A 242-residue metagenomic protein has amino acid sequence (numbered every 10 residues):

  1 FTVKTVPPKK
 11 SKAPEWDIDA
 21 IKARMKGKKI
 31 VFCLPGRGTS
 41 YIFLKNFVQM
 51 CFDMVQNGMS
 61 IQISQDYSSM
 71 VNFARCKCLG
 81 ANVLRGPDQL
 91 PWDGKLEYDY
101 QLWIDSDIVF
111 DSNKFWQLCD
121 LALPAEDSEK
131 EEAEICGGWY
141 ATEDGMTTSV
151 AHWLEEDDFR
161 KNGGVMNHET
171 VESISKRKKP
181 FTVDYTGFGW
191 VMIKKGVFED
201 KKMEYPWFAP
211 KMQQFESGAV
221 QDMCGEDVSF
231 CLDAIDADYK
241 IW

Functional and structural regions predicted by a protein language model:
F1-S69, F73: N-proximal low-complexity "stem/linker" segments adjacent to membrane-targeting elements
N46-Q49, K77, Q117, S229: Alpha-helical elements of Rossmann-like donor-binding domains used by nucleotide-donor carbohydrate transfer enzymes
S60, D107, K240: Residue-level detector of anion-binding/catalytic polar loops
V71-G94, L232: Short, conserved alpha-helix that lines the donor NDP-sugar binding/gating region of sugar-transfer enzymes
Q89-V109: Short beta-strand-to-loop acidic/aromatic patch adjacent to the donor-nucleotide binding site
Y100, A133-I135, I241: Short, Asp-centered acidic motifs that coordinate Mg2+ and/or phosphate in catalytic or ligand-binding sites
D111-Q213: Conserved catalytic core of nucleotide-sugar-dependent glycosyltransferases
T182, P206-W207, Q214-W242: Catalytic donor-sugar/metal-binding loop of nucleotide-sugar-dependent glycosyltransferases
